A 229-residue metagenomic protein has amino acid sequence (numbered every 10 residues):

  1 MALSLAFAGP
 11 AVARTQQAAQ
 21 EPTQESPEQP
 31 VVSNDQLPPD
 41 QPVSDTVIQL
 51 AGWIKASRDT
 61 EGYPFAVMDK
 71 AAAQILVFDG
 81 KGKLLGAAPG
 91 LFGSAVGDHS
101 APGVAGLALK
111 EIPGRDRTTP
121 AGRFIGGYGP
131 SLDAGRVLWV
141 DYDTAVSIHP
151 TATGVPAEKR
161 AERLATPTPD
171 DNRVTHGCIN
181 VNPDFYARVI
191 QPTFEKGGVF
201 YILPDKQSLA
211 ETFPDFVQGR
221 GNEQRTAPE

Functional and structural regions predicted by a protein language model:
M1-A6: Bacterial N-terminal signal peptides
F7, A13-D45, F216-E229: Compositionally biased, proline/threonine/alanine/serine-rich low-complexity intrinsically disordered stretches
R14-Q20, R117-E229: Exported/periplasmic cell-wall-interacting domains
L37, Q41-I48, G62, D69 (+2 more regions): Soluble non-cytosolic domains of exported or imported proteins
T46-K159, T226: Gly/Pro-biased beta-strand-loop elements
